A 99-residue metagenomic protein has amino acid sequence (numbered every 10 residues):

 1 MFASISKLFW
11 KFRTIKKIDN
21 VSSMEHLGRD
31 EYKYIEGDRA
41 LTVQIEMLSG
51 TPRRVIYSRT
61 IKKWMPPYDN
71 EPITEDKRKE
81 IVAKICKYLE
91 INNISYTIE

Functional and structural regions predicted by a protein language model:
M1-E99: Cysteine-centric segments in proteins
